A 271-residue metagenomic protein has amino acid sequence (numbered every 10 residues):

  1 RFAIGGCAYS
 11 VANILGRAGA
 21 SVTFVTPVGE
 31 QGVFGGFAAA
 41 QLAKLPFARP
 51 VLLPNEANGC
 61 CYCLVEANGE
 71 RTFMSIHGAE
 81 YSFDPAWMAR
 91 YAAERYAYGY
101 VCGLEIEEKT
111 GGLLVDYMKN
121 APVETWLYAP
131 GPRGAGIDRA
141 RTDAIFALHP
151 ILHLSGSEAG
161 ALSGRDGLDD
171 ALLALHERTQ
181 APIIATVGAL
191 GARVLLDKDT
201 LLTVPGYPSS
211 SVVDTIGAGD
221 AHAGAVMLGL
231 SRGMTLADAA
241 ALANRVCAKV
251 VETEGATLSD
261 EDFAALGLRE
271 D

Functional and structural regions predicted by a protein language model:
R1-A3, P132, V213: A short acidic, glycine-rich active-site loop that binds or catalyzes chemistry on phosphate/adenosine moieties
R1-C60, R269-E270: Substrate-binding N-lobe of the ribokinase-like
F2, V28-G29, E105, L162 (+1 more regions): Residue-level marker of alpha-helix boundaries and capping positions
G6-C7, E30, C60-Y62, E70 (+7 more regions): Gly/Ser/Thr-rich helix-start
L15, S155, G219: Short, conserved phosphate/pyrophosphate- and ester-handling motifs at nucleotide-, phospho-/glycolipid
G19-T23, E70, G233-T235: Short helix-capping/linker segments at secondary-structure and domain boundaries
A39-L53, G59-C60, V65-L202, M234: Ribokinase/PfkB-type carbohydrate-kinase core domain
L168-D271: Conserved phosphate-binding/catalytic region of the ribokinase-like
